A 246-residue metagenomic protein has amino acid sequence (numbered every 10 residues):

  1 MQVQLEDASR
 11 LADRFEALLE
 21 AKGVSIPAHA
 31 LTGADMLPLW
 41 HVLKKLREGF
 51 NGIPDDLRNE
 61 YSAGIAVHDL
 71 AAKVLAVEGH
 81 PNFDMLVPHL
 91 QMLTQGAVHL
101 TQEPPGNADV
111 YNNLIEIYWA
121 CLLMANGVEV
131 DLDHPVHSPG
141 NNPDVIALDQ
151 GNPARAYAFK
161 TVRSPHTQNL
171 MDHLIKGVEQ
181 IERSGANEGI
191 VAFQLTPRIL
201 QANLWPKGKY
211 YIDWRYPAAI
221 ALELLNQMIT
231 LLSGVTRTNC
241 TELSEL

Functional and structural regions predicted by a protein language model:
M1-N126, K160-L246: Charged, structured surface patches that assemble and position nucleic-acid processing machinery
L123, D144-R163: Conserved catalytic cores of phosphodiester-cleaving nucleases, focusing on short active-site segments
A125-L148: A short acidic/basic microdomain associated with nuclease active sites
P135-S138, Q150, K160-V162, T196: An acidic- and aromatic-residue-enriched active-site/binding cleft used to recognize and process polar
N141, N152, G185-N187: Residue-level preference for short coil/turn positions at secondary-structure junctions
